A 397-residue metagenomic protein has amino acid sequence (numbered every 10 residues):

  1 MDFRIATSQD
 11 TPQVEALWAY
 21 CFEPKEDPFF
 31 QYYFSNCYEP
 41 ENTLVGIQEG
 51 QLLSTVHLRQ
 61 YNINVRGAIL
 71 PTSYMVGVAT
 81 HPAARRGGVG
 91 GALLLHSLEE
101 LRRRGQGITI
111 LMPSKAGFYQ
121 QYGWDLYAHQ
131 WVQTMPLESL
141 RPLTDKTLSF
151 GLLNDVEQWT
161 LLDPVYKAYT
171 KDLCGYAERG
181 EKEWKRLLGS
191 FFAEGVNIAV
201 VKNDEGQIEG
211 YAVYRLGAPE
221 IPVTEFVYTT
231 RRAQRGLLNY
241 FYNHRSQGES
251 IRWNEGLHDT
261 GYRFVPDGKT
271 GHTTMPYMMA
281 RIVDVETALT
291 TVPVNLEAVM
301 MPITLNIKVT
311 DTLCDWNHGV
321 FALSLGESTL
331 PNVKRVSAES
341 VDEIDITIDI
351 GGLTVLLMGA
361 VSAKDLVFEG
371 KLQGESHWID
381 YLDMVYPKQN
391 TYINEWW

Functional and structural regions predicted by a protein language model:
M1-Q60, G67-Y74, R141-E183, G217-I221: Short amphipathic alpha-helix that is part of the acyltransferase structural core
A6, V78-T80, F226: Hydrophobic adenine-recognition pocket in adenosine-nucleotide-binding enzymes
P12, K146-W397: Intrinsically disordered, low-complexity, positively biased terminal segments
E41-V45, T55, G77, G195-V200 (+1 more regions): Short hydrophobic/aromatic beta-strand element in the GNAT-like acyltransferase core that lines or flanks the acyl-donor
I63, M112, D125-P142: Conserved catalytic-core motifs of GNAT/GCN5-like acyltransferases
A84-H96, R232-G236: Conserved acetyl-CoA pyrophosphate-binding loop and the N-cap/start of the following alpha-helix in GNAT-like
L94, E99-P113, S246-G256: Conserved GNAT acetyl-CoA-binding A-motif
R103-G107, P113-W131, G236, H258-T274: Conserved active-site alpha-helix within GNAT-family acetyltransferase domains
